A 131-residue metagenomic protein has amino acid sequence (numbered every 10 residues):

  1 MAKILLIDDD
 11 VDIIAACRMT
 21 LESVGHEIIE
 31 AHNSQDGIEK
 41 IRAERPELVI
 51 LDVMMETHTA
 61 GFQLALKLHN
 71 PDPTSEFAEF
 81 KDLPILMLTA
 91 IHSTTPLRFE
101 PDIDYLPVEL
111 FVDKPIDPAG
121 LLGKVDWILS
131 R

Functional and structural regions predicted by a protein language model:
I7-D8, A31, V49: Conserved sequence signature across two-component system core domains
D10-I14, P118: Short acidic/polar segment at the start of the alpha1 helix of CheY-like receiver
A15-S23: Charged docking surfaces used in two-component/phosphorelay signaling
G25-H32, K40: Short hydrophobic/Thr-rich beta-strand motif most characteristic of the beta2 strand and flanking loop of CheY-like
H32-D36, T59-L66: Acidic catalytic/metal-coordinating carboxylates
E44-I50, M55: Active-site beta3 strand of CheY-like receiver
R45-E47, P73-L86: His-Asp phosphorelay/catalytic-motif detector in bacterial-type signaling
T59-Q63, S75-K81, I91-D113, A119-G123: Alpha4 helix (beta4-alpha4-beta5 surface) of REC/receiver domains from two-component response regulators
